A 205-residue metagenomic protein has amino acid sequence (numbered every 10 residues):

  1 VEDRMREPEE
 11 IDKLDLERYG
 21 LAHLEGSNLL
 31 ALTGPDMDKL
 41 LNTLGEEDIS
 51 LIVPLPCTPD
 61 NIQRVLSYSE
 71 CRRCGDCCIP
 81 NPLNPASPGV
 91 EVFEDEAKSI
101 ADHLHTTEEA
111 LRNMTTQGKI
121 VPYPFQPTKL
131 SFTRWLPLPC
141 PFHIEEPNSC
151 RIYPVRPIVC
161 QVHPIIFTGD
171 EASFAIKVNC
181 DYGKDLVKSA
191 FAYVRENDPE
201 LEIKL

Functional and structural regions predicted by a protein language model:
V1-L205: Short loop/turn segments that flank or connect secondary-structure elements
